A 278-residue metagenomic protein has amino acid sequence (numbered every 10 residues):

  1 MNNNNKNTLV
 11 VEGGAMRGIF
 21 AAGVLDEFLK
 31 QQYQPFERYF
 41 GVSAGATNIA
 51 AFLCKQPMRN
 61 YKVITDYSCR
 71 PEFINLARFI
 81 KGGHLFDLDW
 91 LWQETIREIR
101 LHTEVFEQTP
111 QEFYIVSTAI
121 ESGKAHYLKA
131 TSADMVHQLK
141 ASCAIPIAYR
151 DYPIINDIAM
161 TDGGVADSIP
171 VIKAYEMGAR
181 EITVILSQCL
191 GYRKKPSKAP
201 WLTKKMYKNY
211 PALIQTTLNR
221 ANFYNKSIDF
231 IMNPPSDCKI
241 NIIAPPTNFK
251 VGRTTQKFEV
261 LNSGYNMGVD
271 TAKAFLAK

Functional and structural regions predicted by a protein language model:
M1-V42, A50-K278: Patatin-like phospholipase
